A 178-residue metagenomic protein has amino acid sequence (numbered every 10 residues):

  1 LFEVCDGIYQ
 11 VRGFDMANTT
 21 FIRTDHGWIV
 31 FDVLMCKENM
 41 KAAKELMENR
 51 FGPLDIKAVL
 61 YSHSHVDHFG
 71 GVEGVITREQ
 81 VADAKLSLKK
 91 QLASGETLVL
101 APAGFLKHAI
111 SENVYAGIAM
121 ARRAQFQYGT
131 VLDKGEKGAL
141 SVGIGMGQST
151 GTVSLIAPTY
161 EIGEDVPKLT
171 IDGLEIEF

Functional and structural regions predicted by a protein language model:
F2-L54: Conserved beta-strand hairpin/beta-sheet module of binuclear metal-dependent hydrolase folds, prominently
E3, A93-S94, L100, G104-F178: Metallo-beta-lactamase
Q10-V11, F21-R23, W28-F31, K57-Y61 (+3 more regions): Structural recognition of the beta-strand scaffold that forms the well-ordered cores of secreted hydrolase catalytic
D25, F31, V81, L86 (+2 more regions): Solvent-exposed, non-transmembrane amphipathic alpha-helical segments
H26-G27, K37-V99: Active-site metal-binding motif and surrounding structural segment of the metallo-beta-lactamase
V33-L34, S64, G104: Active-site metal-binding loops of divalent metal-dependent hydrolases
